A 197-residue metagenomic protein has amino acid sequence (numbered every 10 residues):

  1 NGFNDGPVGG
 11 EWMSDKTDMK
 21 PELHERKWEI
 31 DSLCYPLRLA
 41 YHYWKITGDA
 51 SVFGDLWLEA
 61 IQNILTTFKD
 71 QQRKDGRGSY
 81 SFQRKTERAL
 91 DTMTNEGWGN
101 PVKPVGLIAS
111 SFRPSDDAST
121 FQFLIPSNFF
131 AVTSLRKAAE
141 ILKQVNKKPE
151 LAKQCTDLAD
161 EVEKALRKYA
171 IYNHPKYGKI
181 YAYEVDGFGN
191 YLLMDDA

Functional and structural regions predicted by a protein language model:
N1-N4, N63, N95, N100 (+4 more regions): Detector for Asparagine
N1-T92: Aromatic-rich carbohydrate-recognition surfaces in CAZymes
F3-K27, R88-F123, G187-L192: Acidic/His metal-coordination segments adjacent to aromatic residues that form catalytic metal sites in metalloenzymes
E29-S32, S127, A131: Amphipathic alpha-helix face/heptad-repeat signature
L56, R84-T86, F112, D116 (+1 more regions): Solvent-exposed, flexible loop/coil residues
K69-T86, F121-F123, F130-A197: Catalytic cores of carbohydrate-active enzymes
